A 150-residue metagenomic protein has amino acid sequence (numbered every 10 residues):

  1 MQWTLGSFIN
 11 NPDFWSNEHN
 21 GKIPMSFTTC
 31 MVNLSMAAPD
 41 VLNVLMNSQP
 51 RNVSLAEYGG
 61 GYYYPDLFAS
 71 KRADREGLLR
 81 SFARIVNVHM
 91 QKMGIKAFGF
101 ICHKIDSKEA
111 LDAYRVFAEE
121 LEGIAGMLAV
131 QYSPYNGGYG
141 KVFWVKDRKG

Functional and structural regions predicted by a protein language model:
M1-V44: Active-site beta->alpha N-cap acidic-glycine motif
I23, R51, G138-K141: Generic structural motif recognizing short loop/turn segments at the entrances and edges of beta-strands
S26-K108: Metal-dependent polysaccharide deacetylase catalytic core of the NodB/CE4 family, i.e., the active-site-bearing domain
R75-K149: Catalytic domains of cell-wall/extracellular-matrix polysaccharide-remodeling enzymes, centered on de-N-acetylation
